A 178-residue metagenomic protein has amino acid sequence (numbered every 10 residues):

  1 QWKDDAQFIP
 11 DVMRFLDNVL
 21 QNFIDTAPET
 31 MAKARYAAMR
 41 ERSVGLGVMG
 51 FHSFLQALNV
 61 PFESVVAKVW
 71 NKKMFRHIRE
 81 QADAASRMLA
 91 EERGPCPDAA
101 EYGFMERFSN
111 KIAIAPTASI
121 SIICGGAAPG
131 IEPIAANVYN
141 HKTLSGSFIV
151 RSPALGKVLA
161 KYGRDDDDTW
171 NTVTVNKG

Functional and structural regions predicted by a protein language model:
Q1-G178: Long, C-terminal-biased catalytic regions of enzyme "large/alpha" subunits
